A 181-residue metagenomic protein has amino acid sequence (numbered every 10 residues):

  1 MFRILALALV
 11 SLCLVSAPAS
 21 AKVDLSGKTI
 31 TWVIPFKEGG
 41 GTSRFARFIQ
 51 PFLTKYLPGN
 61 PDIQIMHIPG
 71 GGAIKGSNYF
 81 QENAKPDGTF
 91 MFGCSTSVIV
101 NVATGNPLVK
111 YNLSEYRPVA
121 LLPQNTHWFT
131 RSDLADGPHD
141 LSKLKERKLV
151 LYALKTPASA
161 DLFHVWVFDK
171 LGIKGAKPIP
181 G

Functional and structural regions predicted by a protein language model:
L5-V15: Bacterial N-terminal signal peptides
A17-A21: Sec/Tat signal peptide C-region and signal peptidase I cleavage site
K22-E115, T156-A160, K170-G181: N-terminal (or domain-start) structured segment
L53, D140-L141, V167-F168: Broad structural signal for hydrophobic residues in well-ordered alpha-helices, predominantly aliphatic
F80-Q81, L144-K145, H164: Hydrophobic residues within well-ordered alpha-helices
I99-P107, L121-D136, H164-K170: Periplasmic solute-binding protein
L113-K155: A conserved helix-loop-strand patch within extracytoplasmic ligand-binding domains of the periplasmic binding
